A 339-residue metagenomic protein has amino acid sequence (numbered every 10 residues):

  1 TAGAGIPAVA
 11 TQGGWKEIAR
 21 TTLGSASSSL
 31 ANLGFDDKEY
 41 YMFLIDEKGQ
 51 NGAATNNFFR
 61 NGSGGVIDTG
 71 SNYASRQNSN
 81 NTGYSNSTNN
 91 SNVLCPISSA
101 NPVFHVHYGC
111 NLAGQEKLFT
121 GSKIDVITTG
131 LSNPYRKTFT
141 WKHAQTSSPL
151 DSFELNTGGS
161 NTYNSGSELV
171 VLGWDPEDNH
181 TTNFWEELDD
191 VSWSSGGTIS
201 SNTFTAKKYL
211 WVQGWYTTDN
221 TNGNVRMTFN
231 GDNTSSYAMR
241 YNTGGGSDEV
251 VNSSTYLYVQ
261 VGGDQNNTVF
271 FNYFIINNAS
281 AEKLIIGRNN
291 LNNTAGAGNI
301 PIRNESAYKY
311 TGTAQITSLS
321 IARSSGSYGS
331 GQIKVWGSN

Functional and structural regions predicted by a protein language model:
A2-N339: Surface-exposed molecular-recognition determinants
